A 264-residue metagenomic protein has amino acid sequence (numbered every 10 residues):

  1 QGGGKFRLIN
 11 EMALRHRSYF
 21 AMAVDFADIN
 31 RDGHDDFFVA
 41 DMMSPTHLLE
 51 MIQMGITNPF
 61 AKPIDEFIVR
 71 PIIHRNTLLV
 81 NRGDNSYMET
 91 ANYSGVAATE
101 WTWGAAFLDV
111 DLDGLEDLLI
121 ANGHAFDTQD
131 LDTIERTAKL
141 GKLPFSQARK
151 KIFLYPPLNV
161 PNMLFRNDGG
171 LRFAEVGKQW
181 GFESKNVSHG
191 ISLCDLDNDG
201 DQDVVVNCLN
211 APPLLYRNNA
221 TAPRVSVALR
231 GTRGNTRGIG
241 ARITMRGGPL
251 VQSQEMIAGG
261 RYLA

Functional and structural regions predicted by a protein language model:
Q1-I9, I52-I56, I73-M88, T133-E135 (+2 more regions): Beta-propeller blade repeat segments, especially FG-GAP/WD-type strand-to-loop junctions in 6- to 7-bladed propeller
K5-F20, P59-R70, M88-T99, R149 (+4 more regions): Short loop/turn motifs that recur once per blade in beta-propeller domains
M12-A13, A21-R31, V80, W103-L112 (+1 more regions): Beta-propeller blade termini
F20-D25, H74, W101-W103, V160 (+2 more regions): Beta-rich catalytic cores
V24-I29, D35-M43, L49, R70 (+5 more regions): Extended catalytic-interface subdomain
R31-A40, D113-A121, N198-N207: Acidic/hydrophobic-patterned starts of short beta strands in beta-sheet-rich repeat architectures
S44-R70, H124-P157: Short, conserved, GDST-rich strand-edge loop motifs in beta-rich repeat architectures
P157-M163, N167-D168, R172-S188, S192-A264: Gly/Ser/Thr/Pro-enriched helix-cap/hinge segments flanking short amphipathic alpha-helices
